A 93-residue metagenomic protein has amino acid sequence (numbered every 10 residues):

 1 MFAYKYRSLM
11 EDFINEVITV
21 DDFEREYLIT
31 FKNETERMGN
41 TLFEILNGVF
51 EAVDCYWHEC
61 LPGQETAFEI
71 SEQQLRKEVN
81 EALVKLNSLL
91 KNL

Functional and structural regions predicted by a protein language model:
M1-L93: Acidic, Ser/Pro/Thr-rich low-complexity regulatory regions and the short amphipathic helical interaction modules they
